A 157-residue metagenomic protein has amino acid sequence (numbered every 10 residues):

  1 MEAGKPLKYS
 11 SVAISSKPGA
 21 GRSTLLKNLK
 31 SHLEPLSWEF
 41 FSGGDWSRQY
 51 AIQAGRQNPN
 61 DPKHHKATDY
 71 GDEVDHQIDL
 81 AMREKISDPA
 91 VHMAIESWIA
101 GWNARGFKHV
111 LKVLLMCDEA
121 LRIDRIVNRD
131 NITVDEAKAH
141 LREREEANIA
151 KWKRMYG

Functional and structural regions predicted by a protein language model:
I14: Hydrophobic anchor at the beta1->P-loop junction of P-loop NTPases
K17: P-loop (Walker A) phosphate-binding loop of NTP-binding proteins
S23: Walker A/P-loop
S31-F41: Post-Walker A helix-loop "phosphate-sensing" segment adjacent to the P-loop in P-loop NTPases
G43-R105, A120, N131-E136, E146: ATP-dependent small-molecule kinase phosphotransfer cores that center on conserved nucleotide phosphate-binding segments
K108-D130, A139-R142: Conserved phosphate-donor/acceptor-positioning beta-strand/loop module used by diverse small-molecule
V134-G157: Small-molecule kinase domains that catalyze NTP-dependent phosphoryl transfer to phosphate-bearing small molecules
